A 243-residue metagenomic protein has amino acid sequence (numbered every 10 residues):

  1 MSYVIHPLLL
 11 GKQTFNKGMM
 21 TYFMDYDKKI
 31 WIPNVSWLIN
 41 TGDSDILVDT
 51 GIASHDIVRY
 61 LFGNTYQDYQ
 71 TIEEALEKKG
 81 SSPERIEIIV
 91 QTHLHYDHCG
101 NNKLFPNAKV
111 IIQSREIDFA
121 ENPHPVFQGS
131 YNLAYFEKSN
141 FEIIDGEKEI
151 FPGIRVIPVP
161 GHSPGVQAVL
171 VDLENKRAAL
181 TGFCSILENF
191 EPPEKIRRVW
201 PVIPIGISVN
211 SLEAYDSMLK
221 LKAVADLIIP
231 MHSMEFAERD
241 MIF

Functional and structural regions predicted by a protein language model:
M1-H6: Extreme N-terminal starter segment of soluble prokaryotic enzymes
K12-E74, A168-F183: Conserved beta-strand hairpin/beta-sheet module of binuclear metal-dependent hydrolase folds, prominently
K12-Q13, S44, I52-H55, Y96-D97 (+3 more regions): Short, solvent-exposed loop/turn segments at secondary-structure junctions
A53-D56, K148, I157-P158, P164-M241: Metallo-beta-lactamase
R59-F62, P123-H124, M241-I242: Short, solvent-exposed loop/turn segments at secondary-structure boundaries
Q67-Q70, E74-S81, R85, K109-P158 (+2 more regions): Metallo-beta-lactamase
I86-D97: Metallo-beta-lactamase
K103-P106: Short, conserved loop/helix-junction motifs that constitute active-site signature segments in enzyme catalytic cores
